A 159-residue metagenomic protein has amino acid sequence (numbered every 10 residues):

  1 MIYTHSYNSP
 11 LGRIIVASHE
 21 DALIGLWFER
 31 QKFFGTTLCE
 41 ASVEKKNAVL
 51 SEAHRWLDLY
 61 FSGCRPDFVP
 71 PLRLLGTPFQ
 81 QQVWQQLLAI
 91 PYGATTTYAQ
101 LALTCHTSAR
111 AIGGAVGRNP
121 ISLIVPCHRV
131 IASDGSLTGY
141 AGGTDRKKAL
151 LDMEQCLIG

Functional and structural regions predicted by a protein language model:
M1-T107, L157-G159: Basic nucleic-acid-binding alpha-helical/helix-turn surface characteristic of O6-alkylguanine DNA
L26, T36, S133-D134, Y140: Residues that scaffold the ATP/ADP-binding catalytic core of kinase and kinase-like folds
L87, C127-H128, L150: Structural signal for hydrophobic
V116, P120-I124: Major-groove DNA-recognition helix of helix-turn-helix-type DNA-binding domains
L123-I131: Short Lys/Arg-enriched helix C-cap and helix-to-coil transition segments that create basic nucleic-acid-contact patches
G135-G159: …primarily DNA-binding HTH/wHTH and HhH modules…
